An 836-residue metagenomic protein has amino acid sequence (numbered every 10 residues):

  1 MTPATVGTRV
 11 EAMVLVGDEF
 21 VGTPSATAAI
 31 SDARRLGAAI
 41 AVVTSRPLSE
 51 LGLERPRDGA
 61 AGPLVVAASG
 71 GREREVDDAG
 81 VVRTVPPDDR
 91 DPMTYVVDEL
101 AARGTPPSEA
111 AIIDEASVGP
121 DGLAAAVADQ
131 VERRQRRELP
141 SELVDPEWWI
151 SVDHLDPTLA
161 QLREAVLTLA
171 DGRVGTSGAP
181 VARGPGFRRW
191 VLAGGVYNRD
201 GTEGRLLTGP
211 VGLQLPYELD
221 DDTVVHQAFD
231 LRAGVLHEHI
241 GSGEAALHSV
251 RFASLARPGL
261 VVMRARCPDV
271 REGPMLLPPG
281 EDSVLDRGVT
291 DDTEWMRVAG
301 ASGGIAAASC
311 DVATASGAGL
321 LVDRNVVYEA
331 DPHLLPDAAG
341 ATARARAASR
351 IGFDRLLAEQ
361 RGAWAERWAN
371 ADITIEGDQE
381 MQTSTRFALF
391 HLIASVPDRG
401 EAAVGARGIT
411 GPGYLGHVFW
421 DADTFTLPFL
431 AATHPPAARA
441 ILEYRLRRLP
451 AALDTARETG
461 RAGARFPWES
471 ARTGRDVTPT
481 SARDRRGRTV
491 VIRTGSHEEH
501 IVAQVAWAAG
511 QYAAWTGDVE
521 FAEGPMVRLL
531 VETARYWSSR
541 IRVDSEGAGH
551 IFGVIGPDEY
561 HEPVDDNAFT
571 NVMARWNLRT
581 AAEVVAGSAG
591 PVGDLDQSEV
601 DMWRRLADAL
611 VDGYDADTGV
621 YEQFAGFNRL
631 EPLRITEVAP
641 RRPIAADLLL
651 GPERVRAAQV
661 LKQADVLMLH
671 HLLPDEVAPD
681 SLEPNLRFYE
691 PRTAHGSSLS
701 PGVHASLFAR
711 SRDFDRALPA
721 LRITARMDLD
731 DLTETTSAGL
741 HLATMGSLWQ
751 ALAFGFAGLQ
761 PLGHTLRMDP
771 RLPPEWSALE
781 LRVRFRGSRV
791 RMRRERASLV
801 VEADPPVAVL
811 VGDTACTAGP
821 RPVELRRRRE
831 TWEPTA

Functional and structural regions predicted by a protein language model:
A4-A28, V42: Asp-based phosphoryl-transfer active-site loop
S25-M93: Active-site phosphate-binding/coordination module
E132-L162, G178-A179, G194-Y414, L650-R654 (+1 more regions): Acidic/polar, glycine-enriched structural segments that form the non-catalytic walls/loops of the carbohydrate-binding
E142, E147-W149, H154, T158-L192 (+5 more regions): C-terminal capping/lid segments that line or modulate ligand- or cofactor-binding pockets
V191, Y197-S242, V490, P679-E683 (+2 more regions): Non-catalytic C-terminal accessory modules of carbohydrate-active enzymes
V396-T410, P436-W507, A513, E520-A522 (+5 more regions): Helix-terminus loop motifs that line ligand-binding clefts
V418-R448, E498, R579, A586 (+1 more regions): Active-site core of glycosidic bond-cleaving carbohydrate-active enzymes
Y536-S598: Acidic/histidine-rich catalytic neighborhood
